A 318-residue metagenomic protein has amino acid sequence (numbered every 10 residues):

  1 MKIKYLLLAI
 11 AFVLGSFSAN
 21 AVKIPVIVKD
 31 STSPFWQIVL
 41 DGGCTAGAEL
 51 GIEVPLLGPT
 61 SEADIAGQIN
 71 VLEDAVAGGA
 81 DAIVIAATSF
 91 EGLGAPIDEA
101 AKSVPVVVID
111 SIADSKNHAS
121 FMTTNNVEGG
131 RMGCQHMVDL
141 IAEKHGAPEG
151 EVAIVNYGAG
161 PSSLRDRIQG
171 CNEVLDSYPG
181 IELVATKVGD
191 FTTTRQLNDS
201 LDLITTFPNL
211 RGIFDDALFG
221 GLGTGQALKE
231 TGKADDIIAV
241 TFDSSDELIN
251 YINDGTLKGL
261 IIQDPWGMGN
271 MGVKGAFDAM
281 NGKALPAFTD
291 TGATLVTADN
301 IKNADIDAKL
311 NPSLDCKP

Functional and structural regions predicted by a protein language model:
L7-S16: Bacterial N-terminal signal peptides
K23-G42, A46-L50, P55-I69, A80 (+4 more regions): Extracytoplasmic "Venus flytrap"
F35-L50, G129-H136, S162-I181, D199 (+1 more regions): Short, solvent-exposed amphipathic alpha-helices that sit in or adjacent to ligand/effector-binding or catalytic
A48-S61, E151-N156, N172-D190: Short beta-strand elements in bilobed, periplasmic/extracellular small-molecule ligand-binding domains
Q68, M122-E149, R195-L197, S244-L248 (+1 more regions): Hydrophobic alpha-helical segments within soluble ligand-binding/sensing domains
V76, D81-K102, C171, A185 (+1 more regions): Hydrophobic alpha-helical
F90-E128, M132, K144-A147, E151 (+2 more regions): Flexible loop/hinge segments that line or gate small-molecule binding clefts
E151, V155-A159, S163, V174 (+1 more regions): Hinge/cleft segment of the Venus flytrap/periplasmic-binding protein
